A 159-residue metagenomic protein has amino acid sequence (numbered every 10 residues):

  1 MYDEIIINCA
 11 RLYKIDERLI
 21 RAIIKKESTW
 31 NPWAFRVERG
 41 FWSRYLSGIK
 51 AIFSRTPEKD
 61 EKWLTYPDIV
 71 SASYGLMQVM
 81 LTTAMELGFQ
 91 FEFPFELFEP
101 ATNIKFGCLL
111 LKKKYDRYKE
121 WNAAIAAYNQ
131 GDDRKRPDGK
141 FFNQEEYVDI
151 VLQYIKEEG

Functional and structural regions predicted by a protein language model:
M1-G159: Catalytic glycan-binding domains that act on GlcNAc-containing polysaccharides
